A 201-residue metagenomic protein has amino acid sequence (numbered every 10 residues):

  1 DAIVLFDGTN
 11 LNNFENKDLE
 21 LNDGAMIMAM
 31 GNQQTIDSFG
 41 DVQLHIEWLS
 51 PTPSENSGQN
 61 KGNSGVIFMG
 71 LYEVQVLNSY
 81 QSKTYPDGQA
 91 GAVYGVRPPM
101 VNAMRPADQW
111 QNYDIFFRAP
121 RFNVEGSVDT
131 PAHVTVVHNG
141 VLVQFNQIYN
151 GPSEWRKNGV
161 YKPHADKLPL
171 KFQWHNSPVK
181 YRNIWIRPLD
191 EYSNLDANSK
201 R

Functional and structural regions predicted by a protein language model:
D1-R201: Carbohydrate-interacting regions of secretory-pathway proteins
